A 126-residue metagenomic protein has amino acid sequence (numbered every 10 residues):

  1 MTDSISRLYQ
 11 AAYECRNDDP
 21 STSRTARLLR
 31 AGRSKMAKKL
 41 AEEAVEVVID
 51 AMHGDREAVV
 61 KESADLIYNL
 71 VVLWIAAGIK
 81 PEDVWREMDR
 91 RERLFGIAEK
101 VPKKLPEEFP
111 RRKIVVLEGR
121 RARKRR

Functional and structural regions predicted by a protein language model:
M1-E62, Y68-R126: Flexible "arm" and connector segments at domain edges
